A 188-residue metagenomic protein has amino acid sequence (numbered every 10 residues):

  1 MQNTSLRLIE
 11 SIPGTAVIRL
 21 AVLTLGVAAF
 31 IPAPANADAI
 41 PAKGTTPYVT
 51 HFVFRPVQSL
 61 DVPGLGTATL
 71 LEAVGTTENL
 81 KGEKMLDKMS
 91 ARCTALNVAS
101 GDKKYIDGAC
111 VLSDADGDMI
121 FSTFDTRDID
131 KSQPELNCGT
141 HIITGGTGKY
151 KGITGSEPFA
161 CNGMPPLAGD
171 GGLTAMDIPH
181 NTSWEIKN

Functional and structural regions predicted by a protein language model:
M1-T15: N-terminal secretory signal peptides that target proteins for export/translocation
S11-G14, L20, A33: Intrinsic disorder/low-complexity segments, especially N-terminal tails and targeting/processing regions
R19-A29: Bacterial N-terminal signal peptides
I31-A37: Sec/Tat signal peptide C-region and signal peptidase I cleavage site
A37-N188: Beta-strand-enriched cores of mature, soluble protein domains
